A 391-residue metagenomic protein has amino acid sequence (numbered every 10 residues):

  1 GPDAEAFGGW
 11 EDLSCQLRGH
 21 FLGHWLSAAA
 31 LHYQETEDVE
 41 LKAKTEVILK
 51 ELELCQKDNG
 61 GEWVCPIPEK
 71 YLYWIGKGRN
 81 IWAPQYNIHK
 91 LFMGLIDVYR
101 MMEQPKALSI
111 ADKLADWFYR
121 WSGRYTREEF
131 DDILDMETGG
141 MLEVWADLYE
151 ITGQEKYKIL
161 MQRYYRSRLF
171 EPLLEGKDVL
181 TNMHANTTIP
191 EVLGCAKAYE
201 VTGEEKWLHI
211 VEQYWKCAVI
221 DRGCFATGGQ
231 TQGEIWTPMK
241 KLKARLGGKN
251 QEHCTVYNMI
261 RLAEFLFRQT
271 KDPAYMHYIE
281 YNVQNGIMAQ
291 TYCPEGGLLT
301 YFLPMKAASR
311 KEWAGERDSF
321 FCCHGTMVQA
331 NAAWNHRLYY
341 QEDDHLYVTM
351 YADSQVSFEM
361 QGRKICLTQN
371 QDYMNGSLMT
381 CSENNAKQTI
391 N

Functional and structural regions predicted by a protein language model:
G1-N391: Glycan-recognition and catalytic cores of secretory/periplasmic carbohydrate-active enzymes
